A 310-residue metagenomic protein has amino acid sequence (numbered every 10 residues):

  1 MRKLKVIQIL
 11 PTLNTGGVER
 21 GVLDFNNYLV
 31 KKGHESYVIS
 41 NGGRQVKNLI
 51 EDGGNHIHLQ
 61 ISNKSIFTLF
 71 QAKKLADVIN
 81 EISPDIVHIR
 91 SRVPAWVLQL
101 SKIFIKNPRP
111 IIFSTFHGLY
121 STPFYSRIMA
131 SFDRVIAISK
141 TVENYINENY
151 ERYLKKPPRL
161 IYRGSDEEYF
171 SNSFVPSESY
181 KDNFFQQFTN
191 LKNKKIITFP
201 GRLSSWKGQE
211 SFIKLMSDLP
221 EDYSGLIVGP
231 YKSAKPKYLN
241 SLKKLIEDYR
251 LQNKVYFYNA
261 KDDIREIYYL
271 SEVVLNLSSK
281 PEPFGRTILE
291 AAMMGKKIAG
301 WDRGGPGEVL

Functional and structural regions predicted by a protein language model:
G16-D24, K195, F199-D218: A conserved mid-protein helix/loop that constitutes part of the nucleotide-sugar donor-binding site
V38, K297-G300: Short hydrophobic beta-strand element within catalytic cores of glycosyltransferases and related nucleotide-activated
I39-R44, P200, S224-N240: Glycosyltransferase donor-sugar binding loop
I79, A260-K261, I267-S271, R286: Short alpha-helical donor nucleotide-sugar binding micro-motif in glycosyltransferases
I89-A95, F116: Short His-centered aromatic/hydrophobic patch
I103-K140, N144, R152-Y153: A conserved, positively charged/aromatic
A234-L239, Q252-K261, I267: Active-site donor-binding acidic/aromatic loop of nucleotide-activated sugar and phosphosugar transferases involved
Y269-P283, K296-K297: Acidic donor-binding loop of glycosyltransferase active sites
